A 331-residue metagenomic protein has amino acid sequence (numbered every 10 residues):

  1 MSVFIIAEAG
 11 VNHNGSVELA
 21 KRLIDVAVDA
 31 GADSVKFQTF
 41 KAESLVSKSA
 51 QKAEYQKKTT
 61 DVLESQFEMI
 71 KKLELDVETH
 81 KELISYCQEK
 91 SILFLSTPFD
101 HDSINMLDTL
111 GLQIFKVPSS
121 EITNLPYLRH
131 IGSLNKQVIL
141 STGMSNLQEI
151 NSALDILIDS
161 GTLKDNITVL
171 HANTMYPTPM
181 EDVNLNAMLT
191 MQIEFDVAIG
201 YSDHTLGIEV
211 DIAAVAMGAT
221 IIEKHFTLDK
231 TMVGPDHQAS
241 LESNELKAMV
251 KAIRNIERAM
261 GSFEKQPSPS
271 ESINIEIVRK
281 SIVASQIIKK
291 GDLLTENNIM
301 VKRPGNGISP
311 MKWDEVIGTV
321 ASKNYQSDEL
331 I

Functional and structural regions predicted by a protein language model:
M1-I331: Catalytic cores and adjacent flexible loops of soluble metabolic enzymes that perform enolate/carbanion chemistry on
